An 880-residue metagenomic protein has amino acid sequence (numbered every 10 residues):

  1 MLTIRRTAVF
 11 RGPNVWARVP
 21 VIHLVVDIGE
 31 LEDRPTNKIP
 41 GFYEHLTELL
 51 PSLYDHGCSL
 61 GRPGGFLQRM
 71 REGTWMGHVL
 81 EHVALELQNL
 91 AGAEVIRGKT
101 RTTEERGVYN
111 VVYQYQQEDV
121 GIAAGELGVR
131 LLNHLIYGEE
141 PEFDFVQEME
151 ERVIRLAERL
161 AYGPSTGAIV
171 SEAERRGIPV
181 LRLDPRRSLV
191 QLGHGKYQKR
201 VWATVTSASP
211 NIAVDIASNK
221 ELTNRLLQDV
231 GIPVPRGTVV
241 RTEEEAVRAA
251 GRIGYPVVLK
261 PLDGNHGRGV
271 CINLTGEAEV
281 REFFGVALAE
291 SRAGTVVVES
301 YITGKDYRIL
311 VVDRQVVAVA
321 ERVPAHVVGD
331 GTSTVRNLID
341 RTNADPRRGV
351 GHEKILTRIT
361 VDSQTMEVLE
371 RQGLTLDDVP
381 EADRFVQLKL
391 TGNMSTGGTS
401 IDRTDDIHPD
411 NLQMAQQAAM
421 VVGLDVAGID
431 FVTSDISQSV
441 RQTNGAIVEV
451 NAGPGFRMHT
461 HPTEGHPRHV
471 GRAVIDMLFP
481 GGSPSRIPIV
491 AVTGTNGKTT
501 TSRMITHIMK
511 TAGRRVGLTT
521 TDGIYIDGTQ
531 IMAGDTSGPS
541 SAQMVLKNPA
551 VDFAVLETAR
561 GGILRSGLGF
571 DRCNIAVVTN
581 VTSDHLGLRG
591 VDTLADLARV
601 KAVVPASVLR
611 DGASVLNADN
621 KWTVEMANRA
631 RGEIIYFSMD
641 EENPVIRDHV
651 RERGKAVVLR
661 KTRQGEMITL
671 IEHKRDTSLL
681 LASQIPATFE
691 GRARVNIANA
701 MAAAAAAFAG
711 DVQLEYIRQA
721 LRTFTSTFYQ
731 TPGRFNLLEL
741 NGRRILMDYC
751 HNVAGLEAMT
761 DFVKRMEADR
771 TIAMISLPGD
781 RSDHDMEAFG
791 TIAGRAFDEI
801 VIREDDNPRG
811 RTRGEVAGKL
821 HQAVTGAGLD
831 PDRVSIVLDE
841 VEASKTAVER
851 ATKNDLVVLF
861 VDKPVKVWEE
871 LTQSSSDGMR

Functional and structural regions predicted by a protein language model:
M1-E174, Q315-A318, V323-N337, Q364 (+2 more regions): ATP-dependent carboxylate activation and anion-phosphoryl transfer catalytic cores that bind Mg-ATP to form
L2-T3, T7-Q68, R503, G590 (+5 more regions): ATP-dependent carboxylate-amine ligase
V108, V112-R252, N265: Conserved N-proximal alpha/beta basic substrate-recognition cap immediately N-terminal to, or forming the N-lobe
A173, D430, T519, E557 (+7 more regions): Residue-level signal for inorganic ion chemistry
Q198-S363, P409, Q413: Active-site nucleotide/adenylate-binding loops and adjacent lid/helix of ATP-dependent enzymes
E299-I302, F431-T433, G632-R663, L680 (+3 more regions): Beta-strand->loop->alpha-helix junctions that form or flank phosphate-binding loops in nucleotide-handling enzymes
G481-I524, Q530: Walker A (P-loop) phosphate-binding motif
Q530-H649, V753: Flexible active-site lid/hinge loop adjacent to a nucleotide/diphosphate and Mg2+-phosphate binding pocket
